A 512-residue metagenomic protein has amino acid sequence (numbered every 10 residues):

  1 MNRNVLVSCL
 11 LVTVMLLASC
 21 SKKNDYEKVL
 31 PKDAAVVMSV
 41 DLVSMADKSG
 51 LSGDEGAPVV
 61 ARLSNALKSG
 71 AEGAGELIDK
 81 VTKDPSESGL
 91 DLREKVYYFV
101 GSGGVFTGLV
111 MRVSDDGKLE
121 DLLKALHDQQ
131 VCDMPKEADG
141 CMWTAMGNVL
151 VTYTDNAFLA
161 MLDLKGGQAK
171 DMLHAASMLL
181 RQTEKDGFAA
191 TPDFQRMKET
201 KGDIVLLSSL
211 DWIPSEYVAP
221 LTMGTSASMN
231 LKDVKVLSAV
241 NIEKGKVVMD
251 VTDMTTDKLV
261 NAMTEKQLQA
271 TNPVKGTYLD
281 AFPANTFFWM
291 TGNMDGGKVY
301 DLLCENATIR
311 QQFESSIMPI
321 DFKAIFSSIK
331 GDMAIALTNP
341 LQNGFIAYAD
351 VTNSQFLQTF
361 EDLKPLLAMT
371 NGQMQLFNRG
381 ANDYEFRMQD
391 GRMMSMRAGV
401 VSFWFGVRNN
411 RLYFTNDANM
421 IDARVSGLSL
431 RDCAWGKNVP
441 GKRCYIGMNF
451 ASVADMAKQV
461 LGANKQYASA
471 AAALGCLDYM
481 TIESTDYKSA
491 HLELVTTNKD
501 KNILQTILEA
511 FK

Functional and structural regions predicted by a protein language model:
M1-L30, S484-K488, V495-K512: Bacterial Sec-dependent N-terminal signal peptides
C20-C132, E137-A145, K185-G344, L357-M374 (+1 more regions): Structural boundary/hinge residues at secondary-structure and domain interfaces
V113-K118, L164-G167, T352-Q355, D417-M420: Helix N-cap motif at beta-to-alpha junctions
V113-T154, D203-L207, F356-R408, V439-A463: Short Gly/Thr-rich strand-loop-strand
M142-A175, M394-S429, Y445, D486-K488: A short, solvent-exposed beta-edge/loop patch
G166-A169, Y217-L237, I320, V407-I421 (+1 more regions): Extended, charge-rich low-complexity interaction segments
E314-Q355, L367-G427, R431: Extended, amphipathic alpha-helical scaffolds
A418-K512: Long, C-terminal catalytic modules of enzymes
